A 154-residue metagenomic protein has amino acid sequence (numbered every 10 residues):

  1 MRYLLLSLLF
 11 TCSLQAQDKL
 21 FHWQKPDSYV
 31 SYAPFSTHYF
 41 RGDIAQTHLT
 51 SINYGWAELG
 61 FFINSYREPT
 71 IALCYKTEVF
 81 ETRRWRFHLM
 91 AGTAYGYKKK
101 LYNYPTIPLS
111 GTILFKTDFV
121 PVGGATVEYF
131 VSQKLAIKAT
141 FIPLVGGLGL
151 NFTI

Functional and structural regions predicted by a protein language model:
M1-K25: Cleavable N-terminal export/targeting peptides
A16-Y66, T70-A72: Short glycine/proline- and aromatic-enriched beta-strand/turn motifs that initiate or cap beta-hairpins
Y32-S36, L59-I63, L89-Y95, A139-P143: Transmembrane beta-barrel strands of outer-membrane/channel proteins
P34, L144-I154: Outer-membrane beta-barrel "beta-signal"
L49-S51, A72-C74, G124, G147-G149: Membrane-embedded beta-strand positions in outer-membrane beta-barrel channels/transporters
I52-Y54, T77-V79, W85, Y129 (+2 more regions): Residue-level signature of outer-membrane beta-barrel architecture
G55-L59, R83-F87, Q133-I137: Repeated loop/turn-to-beta-strand initiation elements of outer-membrane beta-barrel proteins
N64, M90-E128: Outer-membrane beta-barrel translocator/channel fold
